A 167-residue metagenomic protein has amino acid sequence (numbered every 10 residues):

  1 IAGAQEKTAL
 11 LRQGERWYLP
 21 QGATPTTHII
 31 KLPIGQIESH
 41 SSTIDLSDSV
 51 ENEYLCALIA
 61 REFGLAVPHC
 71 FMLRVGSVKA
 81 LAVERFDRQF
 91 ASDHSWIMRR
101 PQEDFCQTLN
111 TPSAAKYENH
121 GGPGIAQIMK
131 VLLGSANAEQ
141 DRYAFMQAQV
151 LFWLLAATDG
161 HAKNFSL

Functional and structural regions predicted by a protein language model:
I1-L167: Phosphate/dinucleotide-binding and metal-coordinating scaffold of catalytic cores in nucleotide-dependent enzymes
